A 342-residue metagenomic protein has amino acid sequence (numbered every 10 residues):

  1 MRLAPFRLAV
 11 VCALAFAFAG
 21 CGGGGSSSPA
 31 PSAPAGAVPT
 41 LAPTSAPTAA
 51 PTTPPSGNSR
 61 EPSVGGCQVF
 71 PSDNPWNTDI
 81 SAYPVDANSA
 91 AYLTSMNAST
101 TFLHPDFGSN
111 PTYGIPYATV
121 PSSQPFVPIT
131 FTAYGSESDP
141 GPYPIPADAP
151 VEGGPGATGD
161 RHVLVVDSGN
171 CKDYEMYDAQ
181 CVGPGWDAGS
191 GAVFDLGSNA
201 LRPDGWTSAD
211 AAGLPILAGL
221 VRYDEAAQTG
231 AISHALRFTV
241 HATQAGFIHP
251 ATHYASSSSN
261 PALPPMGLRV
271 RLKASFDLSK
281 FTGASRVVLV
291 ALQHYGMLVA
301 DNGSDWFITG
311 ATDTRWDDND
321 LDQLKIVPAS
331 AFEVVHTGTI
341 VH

Functional and structural regions predicted by a protein language model:
M1-V10: Bacterial N-terminal signal peptides that target proteins for export
R7, F18, V288: Functionally constrained cores in energy, signaling, and assembly domains
V10-V11, V38: Short hydrophobic transmembrane-like helices used for membrane targeting/insertion
A13-A15, A19, A291, A300: Small-side-chain structural scaffolding
F16-N58: Bacterial Sec-dependent N-terminal signal peptides
P54-H342: Short, surface-exposed polybasic-aromatic patches that bind anionic ligands, especially phosphate groups
